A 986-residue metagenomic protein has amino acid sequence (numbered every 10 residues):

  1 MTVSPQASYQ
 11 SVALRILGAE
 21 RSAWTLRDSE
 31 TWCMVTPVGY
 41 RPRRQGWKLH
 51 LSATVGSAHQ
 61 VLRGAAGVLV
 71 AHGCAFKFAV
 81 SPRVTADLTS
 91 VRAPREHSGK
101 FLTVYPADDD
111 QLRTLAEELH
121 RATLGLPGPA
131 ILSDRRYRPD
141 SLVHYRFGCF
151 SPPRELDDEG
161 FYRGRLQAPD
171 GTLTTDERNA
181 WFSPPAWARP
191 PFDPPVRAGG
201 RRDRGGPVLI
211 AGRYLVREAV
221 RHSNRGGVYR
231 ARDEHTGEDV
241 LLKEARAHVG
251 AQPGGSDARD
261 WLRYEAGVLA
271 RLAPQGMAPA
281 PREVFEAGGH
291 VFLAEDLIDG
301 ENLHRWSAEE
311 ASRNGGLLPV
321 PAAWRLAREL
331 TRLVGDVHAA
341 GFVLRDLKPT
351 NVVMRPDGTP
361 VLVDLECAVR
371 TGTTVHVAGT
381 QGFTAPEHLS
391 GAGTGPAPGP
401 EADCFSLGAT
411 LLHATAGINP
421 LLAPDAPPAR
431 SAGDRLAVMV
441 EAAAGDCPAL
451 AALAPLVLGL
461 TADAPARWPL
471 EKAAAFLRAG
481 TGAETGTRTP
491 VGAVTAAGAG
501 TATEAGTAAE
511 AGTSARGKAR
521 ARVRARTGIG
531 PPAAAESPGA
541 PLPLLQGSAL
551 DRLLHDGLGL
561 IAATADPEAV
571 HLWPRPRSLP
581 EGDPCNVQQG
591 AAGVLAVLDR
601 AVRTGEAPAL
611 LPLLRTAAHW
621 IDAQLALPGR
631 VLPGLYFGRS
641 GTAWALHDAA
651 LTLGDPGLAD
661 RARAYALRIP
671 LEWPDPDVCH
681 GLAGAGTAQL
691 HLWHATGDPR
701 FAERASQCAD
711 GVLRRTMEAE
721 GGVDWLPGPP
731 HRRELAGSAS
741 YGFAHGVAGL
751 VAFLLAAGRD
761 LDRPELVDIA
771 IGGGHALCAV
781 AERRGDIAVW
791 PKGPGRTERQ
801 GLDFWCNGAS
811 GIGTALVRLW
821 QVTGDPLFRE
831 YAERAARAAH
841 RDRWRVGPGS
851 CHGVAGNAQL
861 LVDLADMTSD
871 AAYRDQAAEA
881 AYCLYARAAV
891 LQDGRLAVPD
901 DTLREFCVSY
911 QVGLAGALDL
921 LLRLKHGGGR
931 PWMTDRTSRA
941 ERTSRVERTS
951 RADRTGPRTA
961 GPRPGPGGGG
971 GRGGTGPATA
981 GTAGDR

Functional and structural regions predicted by a protein language model:
W47-H50, V55, E218, N224-R263: ATP-binding glycine-rich loop module of kinase domains
F161-R217: Juxta-kinase regulatory segment immediately upstream of eukaryotic protein kinase catalytic domains
A280-V291: Short beta-strand micro-motifs within the conserved protein kinase catalytic domain, predominantly in the N-lobe
L326-A327: Activation segment signature within eukaryotic-like protein kinase domains
V334, H338-M354: Catalytic-loop of the protein kinase fold
T374-G391: Conserved activation segment of eukaryotic-like protein kinases, specifically the C-terminal portion of the activation
G486, G492, R516, R520-T564 (+11 more regions): Terminal, non-catalytic domain-edge segments
